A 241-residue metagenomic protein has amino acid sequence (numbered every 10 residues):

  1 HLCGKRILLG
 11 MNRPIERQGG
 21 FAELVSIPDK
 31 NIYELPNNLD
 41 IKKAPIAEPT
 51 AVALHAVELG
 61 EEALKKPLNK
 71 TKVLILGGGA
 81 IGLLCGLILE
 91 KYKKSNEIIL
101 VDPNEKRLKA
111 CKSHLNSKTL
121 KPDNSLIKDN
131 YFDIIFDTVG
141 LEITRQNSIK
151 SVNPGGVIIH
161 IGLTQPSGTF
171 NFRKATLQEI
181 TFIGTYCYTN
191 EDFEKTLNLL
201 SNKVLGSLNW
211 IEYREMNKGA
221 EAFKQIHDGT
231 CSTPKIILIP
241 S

Functional and structural regions predicted by a protein language model:
H1-I32: Glycine-rich phosphate/adenylate-binding loop and adjacent beta-alpha elements of nucleotide- or dinucleotide-binding
A22, K70, Y131-F132: Local beta-strand N-terminus motif with an aromatic residue
L39-P122: Mid-domain Rossmann-like dinucleotide-binding core that forms the NAD(H)/NADP(H) cofactor-binding site
I75, F136-D137, H160: Redox-cofactor binding/interface segments in oxidoreductases and associated redox assembly factors
S117-N124, Y213-K218: Short acidic-hydrophobic, aromatic-tinged amphipathic segments that line or gate anion-handling sites
L126-I135: A short acidic, Gly/Pro-enriched loop at the edge of an enzyme's catalytic core that lines a small-molecule cofactor
I143-N202, I239-S241: Glycine-rich phosphate-binding loop and adjacent beta-alpha segment of Rossmann(oid) nucleotide-cofactor-binding
Q146, N190, E194-S241: C-terminal hydrophobic helical "lid"/dimerization subdomain of Rossmann-like NAD(P)H-dependent oxidoreductases
